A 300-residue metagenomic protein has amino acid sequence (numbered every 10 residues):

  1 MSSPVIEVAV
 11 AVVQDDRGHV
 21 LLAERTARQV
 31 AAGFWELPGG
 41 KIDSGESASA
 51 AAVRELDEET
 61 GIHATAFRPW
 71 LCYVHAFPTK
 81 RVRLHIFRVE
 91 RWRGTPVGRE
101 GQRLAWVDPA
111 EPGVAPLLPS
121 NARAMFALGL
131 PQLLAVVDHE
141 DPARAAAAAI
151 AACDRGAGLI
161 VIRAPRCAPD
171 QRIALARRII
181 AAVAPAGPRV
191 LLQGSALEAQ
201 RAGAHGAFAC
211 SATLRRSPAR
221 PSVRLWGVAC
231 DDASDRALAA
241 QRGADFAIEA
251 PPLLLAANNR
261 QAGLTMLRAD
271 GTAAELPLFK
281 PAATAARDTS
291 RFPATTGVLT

Functional and structural regions predicted by a protein language model:
M1-L21, K41, C72: Conserved N-terminal beta-strand and adjoining loop/helix that marks the start of the Nudix/MutT-like hydrolase domain
H19-I62, W70-L71, R189: Conserved Nudix-box catalytic region and its N-terminal flanking loop in Nudix hydrolases and closely related
A32, V97-I150, R155-A157: Nudix hydrolase/Nudix homology domain
F34, V89, Q132-L197, A204: Conserved small-residue-rich
Y73-P96, N121: Active-site-adjacent beta-strand/loop module that shapes the phosphate/pyrophosphate-binding cleft
P131-D138, I160-I162, V190-L192, G206-A209 (+5 more regions): Hydrophobic faces of well-ordered beta-strands that scaffold small-molecule active sites in alpha/beta enzyme cores
R144-L159, S195, A202, A212 (+2 more regions): Alpha/beta enzyme core
P165-A182, G194-R201, G206-R224, A233-L238 (+1 more regions): Active-site-adjacent beta->alpha loops and helix N-cap segments on the catalytic face of soluble alpha/beta enzymes
